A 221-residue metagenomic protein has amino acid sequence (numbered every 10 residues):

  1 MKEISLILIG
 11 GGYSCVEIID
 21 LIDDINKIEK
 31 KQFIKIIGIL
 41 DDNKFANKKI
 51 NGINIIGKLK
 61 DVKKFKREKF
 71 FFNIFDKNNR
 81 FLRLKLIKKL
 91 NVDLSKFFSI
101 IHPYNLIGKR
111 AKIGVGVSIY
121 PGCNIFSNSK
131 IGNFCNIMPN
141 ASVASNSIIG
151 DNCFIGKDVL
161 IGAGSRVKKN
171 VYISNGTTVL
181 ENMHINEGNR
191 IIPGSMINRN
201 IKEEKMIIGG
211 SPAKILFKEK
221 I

Functional and structural regions predicted by a protein language model:
K2-E3, I36, R67, L94 (+5 more regions): A general structural motif
K2-K69: A solvent-exposed beta-alpha-beta segment
I9-I19, G108, G114-V117, S129-C135 (+2 more regions): Short, conserved structural micro-motifs that define repeat-unit consensus positions and nucleotide-binding loops
G11, D151, G156-I221: Glycine-rich hexapeptide-repeat left-handed beta-helix
V16, D20, F81-L84, F217: Alpha-helical elements of the RecA-like P-loop NTPase motor core of helicases
K44-L106: Phosphate-bearing ligand-interacting subdomains that bind or position ATP/ADP/UDP/GDP/NAD(P) or nucleotide-linked
I87-P139, V143: Hydrophobic, well-structured mid-protein blocks that either form specific transmembrane helices
